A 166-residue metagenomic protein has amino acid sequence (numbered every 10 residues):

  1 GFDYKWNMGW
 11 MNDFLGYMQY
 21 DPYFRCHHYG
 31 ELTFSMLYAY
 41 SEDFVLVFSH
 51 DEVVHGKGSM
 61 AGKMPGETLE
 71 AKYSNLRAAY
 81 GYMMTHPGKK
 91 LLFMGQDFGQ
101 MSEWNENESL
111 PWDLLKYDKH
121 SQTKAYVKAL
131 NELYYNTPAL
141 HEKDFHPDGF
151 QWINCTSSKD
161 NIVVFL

Functional and structural regions predicted by a protein language model:
G1-N105, Y135-L166: Conserved alpha/beta catalytic core and glycan-binding cleft of carbohydrate-active enzymes
E67-E70, L114-S121: A short acidic, glycine-rich active-site loop that binds or catalyzes chemistry on phosphate/adenosine moieties
W104-D113: Acyl/amide activation-and-transfer machinery of modular secondary-metabolite enzymes
D118-D144: Catalytic cores of secreted or luminal carbohydrate-active enzymes
